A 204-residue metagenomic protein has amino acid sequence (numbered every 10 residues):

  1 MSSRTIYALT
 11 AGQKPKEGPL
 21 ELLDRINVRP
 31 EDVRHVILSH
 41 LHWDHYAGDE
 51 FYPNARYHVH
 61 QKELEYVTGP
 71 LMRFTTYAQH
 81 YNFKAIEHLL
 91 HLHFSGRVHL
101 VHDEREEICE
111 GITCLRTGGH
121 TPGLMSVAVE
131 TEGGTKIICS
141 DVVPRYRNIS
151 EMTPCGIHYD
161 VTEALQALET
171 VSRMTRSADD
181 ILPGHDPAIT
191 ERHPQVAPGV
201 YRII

Functional and structural regions predicted by a protein language model:
M1-E21, S126-S140: Conserved beta-strand hairpin/beta-sheet module of binuclear metal-dependent hydrolase folds, prominently
M1-S2, L41, E63, G119-T121 (+2 more regions): Active-site metal-binding loops of divalent metal-dependent hydrolases
S3-G12, V142-M152, P198-I204: Active-site gating loops and adjacent loop-to-helix segments of metal-dependent hydrolytic enzymes
A11-V28, D32, K62-R116, E163-A178: Metallo-beta-lactamase
V33-D44: Metallo-beta-lactamase
H35, E107-I108, L115, A128-E130 (+3 more regions): Divalent-metal (often Zn2+) His-rich catalytic cores of metallo-beta-lactamase-fold enzymes
E50-P53: Short, conserved loop/helix-junction motifs that constitute active-site signature segments in enzyme catalytic cores
C139-A167: A hydrophobic, small-residue-rich beta->alpha segment in the mid-to-C-terminal subdomain of diverse proteins
